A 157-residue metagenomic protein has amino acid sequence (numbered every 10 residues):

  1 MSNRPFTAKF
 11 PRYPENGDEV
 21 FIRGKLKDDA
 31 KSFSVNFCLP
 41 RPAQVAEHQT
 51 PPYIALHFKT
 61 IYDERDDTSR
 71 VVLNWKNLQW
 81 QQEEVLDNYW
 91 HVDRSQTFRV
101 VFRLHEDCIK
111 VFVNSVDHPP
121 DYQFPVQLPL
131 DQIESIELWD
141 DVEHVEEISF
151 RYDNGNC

Functional and structural regions predicted by a protein language model:
M1-S2, K9-G17, G24-A30, L128-C157: Ligand-recognition surfaces built from glycine- and aromatic
M1-W75: Secretory/extracellular carbohydrate-interaction modules and structurally similar beta-sandwich "look-alikes"
P14, Y89-V92, V101-R103, K110 (+1 more regions): Short amphipathic alpha-helical molecular recognition features
I22, R94, F98-D121: Carbohydrate-binding surfaces in secreted/extracellular proteins
I22, V35, F58, F102 (+3 more regions): Hydrophobic beta-strand residues in large extracellular and virion-surface proteins
D29-K31, P42-V45, D107-V111, H118-D121 (+2 more regions): Eukaryotic short linear interaction motifs
L78-R99: Short, aromatic/His-centered strand-loop micro-motif at the edge of beta-sheets
V116-I133: Short, solvent-exposed beta-strand-to-loop segments that form ligand-recognition rims of beta-rich domains
